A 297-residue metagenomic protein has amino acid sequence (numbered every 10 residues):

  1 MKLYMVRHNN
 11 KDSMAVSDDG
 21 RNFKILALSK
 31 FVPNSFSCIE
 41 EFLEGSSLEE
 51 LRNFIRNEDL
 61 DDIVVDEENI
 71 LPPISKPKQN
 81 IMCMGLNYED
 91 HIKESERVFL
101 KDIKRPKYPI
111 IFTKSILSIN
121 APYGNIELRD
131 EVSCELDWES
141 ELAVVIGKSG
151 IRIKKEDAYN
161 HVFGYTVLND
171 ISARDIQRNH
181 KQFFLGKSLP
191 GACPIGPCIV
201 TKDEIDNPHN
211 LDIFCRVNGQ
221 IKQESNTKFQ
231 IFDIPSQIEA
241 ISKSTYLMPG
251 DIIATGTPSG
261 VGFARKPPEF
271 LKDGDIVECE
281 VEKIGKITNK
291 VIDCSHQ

Functional and structural regions predicted by a protein language model:
M1, K11, P77-Q79, P106-P109 (+6 more regions): Short coil/turn connectors at secondary-structure junctions
M1-R105, E278: N-terminal non-catalytic cap/leader segment that marks the start of a structured domain
Y4, L71-P73, F99-D102, E127-L136 (+3 more regions): A generic local secondary-structure boundary/capping motif
R7, C83-M84, T113, E139-E141 (+3 more regions): Short beta-strand segments
H8, V16, L100-N120, W138 (+1 more regions): Structural signature of FAD isoalloxazine-binding scaffolds in flavoprotein oxidoreductases
N9, E49-R52, I63-V65, N69 (+2 more regions): Catalytic-pocket segment enriched in acidic/His residues
I110-R129, I151, G191-V200, P258-G262: Short catalytic-site patches enriched in acidic/histidine residues that coordinate or position cofactors/metals
L117, A121-A158, F163, L168-S172: Non-heme Fe(II) oxygenase catalytic core, chiefly the N-lobe of the double-stranded beta-helix
